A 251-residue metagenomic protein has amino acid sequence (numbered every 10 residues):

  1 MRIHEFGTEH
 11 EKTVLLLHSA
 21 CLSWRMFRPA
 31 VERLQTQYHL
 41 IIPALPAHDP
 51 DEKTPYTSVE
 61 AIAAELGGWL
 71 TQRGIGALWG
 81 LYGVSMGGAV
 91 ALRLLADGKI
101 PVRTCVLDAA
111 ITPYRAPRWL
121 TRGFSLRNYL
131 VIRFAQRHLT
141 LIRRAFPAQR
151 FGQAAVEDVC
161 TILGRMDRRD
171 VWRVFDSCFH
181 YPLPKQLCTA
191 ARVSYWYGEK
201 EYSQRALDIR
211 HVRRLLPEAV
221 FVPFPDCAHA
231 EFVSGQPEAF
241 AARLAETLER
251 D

Functional and structural regions predicted by a protein language model:
E5-E52: Conserved HGGG/HGGXW glycine-rich cap/lid loop of the alpha/beta-hydrolase fold
I41-G80: Active-site loop/oxyanion-hole signature of alpha/beta-hydrolase fold enzymes
G83-G87, A91: Gly/Ala-rich beta-loop-alpha elbow adjacent to hydrolase catalytic centers
A96, V102-R133: Flexible "cap/lid" loop of the alpha/beta hydrolase fold
A116-R118, A135-L187: Conserved alpha/beta-hydrolase catalytic His-Asp/Glu region
T189, Y195-Y197: Short beta-strand/loop motif that positions the catalytic acidic residue of the alpha/beta-hydrolase fold
E199-Q204, A230: Acidic catalytic loop of the alpha/beta-hydrolase fold
F224-E238: Catalytic histidine-centered segment of alpha/beta-hydrolase-like enzymes
